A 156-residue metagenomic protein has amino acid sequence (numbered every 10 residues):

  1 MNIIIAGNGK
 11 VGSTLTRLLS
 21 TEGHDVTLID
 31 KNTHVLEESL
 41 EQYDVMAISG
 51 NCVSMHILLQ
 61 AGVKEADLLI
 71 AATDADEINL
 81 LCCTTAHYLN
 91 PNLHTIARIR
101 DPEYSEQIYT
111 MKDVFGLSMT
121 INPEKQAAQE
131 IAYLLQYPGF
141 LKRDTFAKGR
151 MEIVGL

Functional and structural regions predicted by a protein language model:
M1-L156: Cytosolic regulatory regions of ion transport systems
